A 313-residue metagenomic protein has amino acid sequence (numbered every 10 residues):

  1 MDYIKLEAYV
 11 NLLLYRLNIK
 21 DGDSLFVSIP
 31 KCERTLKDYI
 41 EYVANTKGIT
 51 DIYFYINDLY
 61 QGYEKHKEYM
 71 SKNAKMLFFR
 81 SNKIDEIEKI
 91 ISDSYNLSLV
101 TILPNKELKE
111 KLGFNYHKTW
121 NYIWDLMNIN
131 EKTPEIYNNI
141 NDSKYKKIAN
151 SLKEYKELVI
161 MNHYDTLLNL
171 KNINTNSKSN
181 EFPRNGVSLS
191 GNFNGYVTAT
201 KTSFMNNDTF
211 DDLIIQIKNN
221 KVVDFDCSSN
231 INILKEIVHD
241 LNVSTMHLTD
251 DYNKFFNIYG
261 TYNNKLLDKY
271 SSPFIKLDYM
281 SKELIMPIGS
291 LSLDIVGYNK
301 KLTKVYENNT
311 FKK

Functional and structural regions predicted by a protein language model:
M1-N194, K304: Active-site bordering "gate/hinge" segments that shape substrate access to catalytic or cofactor-binding pockets
I160-Y164, K201-M205, Y279, E307: Short acidic, glycine-rich loop/turn motifs
N162-D165, I217-V222, N299, Y306-T310: Short acidic-glycine loop/turn motifs at beta-strand connectors
H163, I173, T200-F204, K218 (+2 more regions): Histidine- and/or cysteine-centered catalytic micro-motif in compact active-site loops
N185-C227: Oxyanion-binding "anion nests"
G191, N206-T209, Q216, V238-L241 (+3 more regions): A structural signal for short secondary-structure junctions
N194, V223-L284: Dual-mode signal for accessory low-complexity, basic/Gly-rich regions
S272-K313: Intrinsically disordered terminal and processing segments
